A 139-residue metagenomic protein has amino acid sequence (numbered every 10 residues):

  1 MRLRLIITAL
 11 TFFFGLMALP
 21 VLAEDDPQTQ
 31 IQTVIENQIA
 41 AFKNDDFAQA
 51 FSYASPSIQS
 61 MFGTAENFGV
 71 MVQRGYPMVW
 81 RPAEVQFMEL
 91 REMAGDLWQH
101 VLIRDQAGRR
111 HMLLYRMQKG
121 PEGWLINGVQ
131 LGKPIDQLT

Functional and structural regions predicted by a protein language model:
M1-L5: Positively charged n-region of N-terminal signal peptides that target proteins for export
I7-A18: Bacterial N-terminal signal peptides
G15, I58-Q59, P121: Alpha-helix termini
L19-A23: Sec/Tat signal peptide C-region and signal peptidase I cleavage site
D25-T33, N37, F47-G95: Short solvent-exposed beta->alpha transition segments
E89-T139: Exposed beta-sheet edge and beta->alpha loop/turn motif
